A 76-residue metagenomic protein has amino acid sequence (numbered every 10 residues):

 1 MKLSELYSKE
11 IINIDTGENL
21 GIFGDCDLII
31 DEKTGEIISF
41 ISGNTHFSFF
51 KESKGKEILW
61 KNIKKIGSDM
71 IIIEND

Functional and structural regions predicted by a protein language model:
M1-D76: Peripheral interaction segments used for macromolecular assembly
